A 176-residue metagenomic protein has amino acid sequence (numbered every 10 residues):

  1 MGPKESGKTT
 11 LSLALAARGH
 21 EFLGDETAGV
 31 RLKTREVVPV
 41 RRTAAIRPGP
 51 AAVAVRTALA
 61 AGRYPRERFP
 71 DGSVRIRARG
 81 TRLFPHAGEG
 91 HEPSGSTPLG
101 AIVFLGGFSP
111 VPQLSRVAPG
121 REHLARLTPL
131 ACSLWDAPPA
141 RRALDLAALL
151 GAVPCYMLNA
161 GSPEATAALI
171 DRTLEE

Functional and structural regions predicted by a protein language model:
M1-P3, A17-E176: Glycine-rich, often acidic-flanked micro-motifs that create phosphate/phosphodiester-binding or positioning elements
K8: Conserved lysine of the Walker
L11-S12: Post-Walker A alpha-helix
